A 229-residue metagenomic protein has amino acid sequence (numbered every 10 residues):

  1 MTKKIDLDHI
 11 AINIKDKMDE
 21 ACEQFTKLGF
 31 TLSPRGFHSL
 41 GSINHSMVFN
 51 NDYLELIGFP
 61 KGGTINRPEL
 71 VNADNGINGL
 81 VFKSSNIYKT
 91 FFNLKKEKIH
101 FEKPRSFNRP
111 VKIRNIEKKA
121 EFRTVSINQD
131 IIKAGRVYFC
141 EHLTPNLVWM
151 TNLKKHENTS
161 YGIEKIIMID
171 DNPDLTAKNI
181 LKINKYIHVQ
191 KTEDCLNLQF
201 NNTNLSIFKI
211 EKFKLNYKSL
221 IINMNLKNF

Functional and structural regions predicted by a protein language model:
M1-D19, I77-F82, F139-K178, L220: N-terminal beta-strand motif that seeds the catalytic metal site of vicinal oxygen chelate
I12, M18, L70-D74, Q129-I132 (+1 more regions): Short, low-complexity cationic-aromatic patches
D16, N86, L226: Flexible, active-site-proximal loop/turn residues at the rims of small-molecule/cofactor binding pockets and catalytic
D16-F30, T64-P68, V81-K83, F101-R114 (+1 more regions): Short N-terminal helix-initiation segments at or just after the protein's N-terminus
K17-L32, T90-E97, N172-K185, F229: Amphipathic alpha-helical segments
E20-N75: Glycine/small-residue-rich interface belts in oligomeric ring/scaffold proteins and their assembly partners
S46, E55, F92-G162, H188-F229: Vicinal oxygen chelate
Y53, I57-S106: Active-site-adjacent scaffolding segments
